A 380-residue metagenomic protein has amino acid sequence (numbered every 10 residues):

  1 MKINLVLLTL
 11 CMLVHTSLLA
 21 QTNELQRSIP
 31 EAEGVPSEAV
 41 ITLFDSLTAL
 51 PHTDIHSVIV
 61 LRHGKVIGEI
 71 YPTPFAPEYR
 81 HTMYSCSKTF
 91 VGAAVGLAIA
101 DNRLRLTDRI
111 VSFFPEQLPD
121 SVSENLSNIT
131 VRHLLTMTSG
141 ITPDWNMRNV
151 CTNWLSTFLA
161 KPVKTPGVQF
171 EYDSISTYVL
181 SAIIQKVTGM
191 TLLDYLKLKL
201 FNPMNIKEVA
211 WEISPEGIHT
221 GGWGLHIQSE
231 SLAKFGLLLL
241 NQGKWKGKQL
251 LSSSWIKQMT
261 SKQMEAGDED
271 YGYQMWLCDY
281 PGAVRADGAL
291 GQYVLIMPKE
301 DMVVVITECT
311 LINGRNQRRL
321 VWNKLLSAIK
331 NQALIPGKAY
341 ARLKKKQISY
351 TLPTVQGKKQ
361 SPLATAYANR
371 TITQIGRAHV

Functional and structural regions predicted by a protein language model:
M1-T22: Bacterial Sec-dependent N-terminal signal peptides
T22-S28, E38-V40, D45-T48, R80 (+1 more regions): Active-site-proximal loop and beta-strand segments within enzyme catalytic domains
D45-F75, D301-V304: A short, well-structured edge-of-sheet supersecondary motif
G64, H81-T107, L134, L180-I184 (+1 more regions): Active-site SXXK
D101-S139, T188-I227: Active-site helix/loop module of the DD-peptidase/beta-lactamase fold, centered on the serine-lysine SxxK catalytic
S176-I183, W223-W245, Q292-C309, W322: Active-site-proximal alpha-helical segments within enzyme catalytic domains
I256-T307: Active-site Gly/Thr loop motif
A378-V380: Conserved small/polar residues in nucleotide/adenosyl-binding loops
